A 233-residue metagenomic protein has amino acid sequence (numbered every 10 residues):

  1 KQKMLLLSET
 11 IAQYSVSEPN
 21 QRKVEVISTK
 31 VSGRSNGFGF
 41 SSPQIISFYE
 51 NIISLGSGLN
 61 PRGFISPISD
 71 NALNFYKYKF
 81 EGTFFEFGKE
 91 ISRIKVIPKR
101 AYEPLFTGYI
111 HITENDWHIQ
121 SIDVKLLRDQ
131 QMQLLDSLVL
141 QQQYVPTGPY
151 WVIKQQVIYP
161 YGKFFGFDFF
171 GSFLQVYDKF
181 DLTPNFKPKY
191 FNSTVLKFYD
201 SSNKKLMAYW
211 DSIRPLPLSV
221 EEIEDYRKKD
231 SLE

Functional and structural regions predicted by a protein language model:
K1-L105, F165-F167, F173-E233: Structured extracytoplasmic
F87-K95, I119-D123, Y150-Q155: Short, hydrophobic/aromatic-rich segments at coil-to-beta transitions
Y102, E114-H118, D123-D129: Short helix-loop boundary/capping segments
G108-I110, E114, V139-G148: Extended lipid/amphipathic-ligand handling interfaces
V124-Q130, V157-F165: Short, solvent-exposed aromatic-acidic interface loops
L127-S137, Q141-Y144: Outer-membrane beta-barrel proteins
L134-D136, P160-G171: Outer-membrane beta-barrel translocator/channel fold
Y144-G148, G162, T183: Extended non-globular scaffold/tether segments
